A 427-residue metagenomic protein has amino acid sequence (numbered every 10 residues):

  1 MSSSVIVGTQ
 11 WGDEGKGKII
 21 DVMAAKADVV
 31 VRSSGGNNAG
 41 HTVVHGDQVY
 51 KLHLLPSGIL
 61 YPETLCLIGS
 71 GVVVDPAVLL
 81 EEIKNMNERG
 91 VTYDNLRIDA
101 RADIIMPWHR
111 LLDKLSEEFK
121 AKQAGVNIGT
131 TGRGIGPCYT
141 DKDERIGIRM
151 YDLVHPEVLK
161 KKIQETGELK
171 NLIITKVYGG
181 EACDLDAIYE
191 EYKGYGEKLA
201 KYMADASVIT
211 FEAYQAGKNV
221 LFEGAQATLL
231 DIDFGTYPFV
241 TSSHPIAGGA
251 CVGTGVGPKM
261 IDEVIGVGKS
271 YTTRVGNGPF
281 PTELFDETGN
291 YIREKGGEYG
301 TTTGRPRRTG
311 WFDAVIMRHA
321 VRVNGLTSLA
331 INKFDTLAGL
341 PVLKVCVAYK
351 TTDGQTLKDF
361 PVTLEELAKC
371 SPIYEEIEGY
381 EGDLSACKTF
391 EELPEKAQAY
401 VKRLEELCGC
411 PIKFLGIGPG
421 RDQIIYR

Functional and structural regions predicted by a protein language model:
M1-R427: Non-transmembrane, aqueous-exposed alpha-helical and coiled segments at domain scale
